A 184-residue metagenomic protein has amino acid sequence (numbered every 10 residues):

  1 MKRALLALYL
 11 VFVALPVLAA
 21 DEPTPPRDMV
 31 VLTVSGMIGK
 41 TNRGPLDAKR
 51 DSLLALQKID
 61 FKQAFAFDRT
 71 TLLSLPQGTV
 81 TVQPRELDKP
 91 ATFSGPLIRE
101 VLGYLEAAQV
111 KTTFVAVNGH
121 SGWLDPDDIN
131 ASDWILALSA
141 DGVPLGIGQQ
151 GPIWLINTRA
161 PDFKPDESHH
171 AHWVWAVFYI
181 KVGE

Functional and structural regions predicted by a protein language model:
M1-L8: Bacterial N-terminal signal peptides that target proteins for export
A14-L15: N-terminal signal peptide c-region/cleavage motif recognized by signal peptidases
A20-E184: N-terminal intrinsically disordered, low-complexity segments enriched in P/E/S/T
